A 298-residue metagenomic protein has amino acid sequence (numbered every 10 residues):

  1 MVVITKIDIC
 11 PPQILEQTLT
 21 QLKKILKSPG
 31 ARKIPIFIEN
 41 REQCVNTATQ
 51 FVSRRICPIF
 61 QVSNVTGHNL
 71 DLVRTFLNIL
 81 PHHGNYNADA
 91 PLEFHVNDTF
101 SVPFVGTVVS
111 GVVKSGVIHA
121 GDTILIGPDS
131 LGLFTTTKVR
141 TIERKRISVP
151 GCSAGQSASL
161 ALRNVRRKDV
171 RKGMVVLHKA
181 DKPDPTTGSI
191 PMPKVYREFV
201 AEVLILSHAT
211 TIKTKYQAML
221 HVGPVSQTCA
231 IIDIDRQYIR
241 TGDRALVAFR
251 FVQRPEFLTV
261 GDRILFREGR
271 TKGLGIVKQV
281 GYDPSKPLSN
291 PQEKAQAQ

Functional and structural regions predicted by a protein language model:
M1-T18: Conserved Switch II/interswitch segment of TRAFAC-class P-loop GTPases
T5, S63, G269: Active-site glycine-centered loops adjacent to acidic/histidine catalytic or metal-binding residues that shape
T5-I7, T99, V252: Short strand-loop junctions, especially beta-strand C-caps/beta-turns that link beta-sheets to coils or alpha-helices
C10-P11, R166-Q298: C-terminal effector modules of nucleic-acid-centric enzymes and ribosome-associated factors
I14-E16, R74, L92, D233 (+1 more regions): Short coil/turn segments at secondary-structure boundaries
K24-A209: Conserved catalytic-core segments of large NTP-driven translation/proteostasis enzymes
